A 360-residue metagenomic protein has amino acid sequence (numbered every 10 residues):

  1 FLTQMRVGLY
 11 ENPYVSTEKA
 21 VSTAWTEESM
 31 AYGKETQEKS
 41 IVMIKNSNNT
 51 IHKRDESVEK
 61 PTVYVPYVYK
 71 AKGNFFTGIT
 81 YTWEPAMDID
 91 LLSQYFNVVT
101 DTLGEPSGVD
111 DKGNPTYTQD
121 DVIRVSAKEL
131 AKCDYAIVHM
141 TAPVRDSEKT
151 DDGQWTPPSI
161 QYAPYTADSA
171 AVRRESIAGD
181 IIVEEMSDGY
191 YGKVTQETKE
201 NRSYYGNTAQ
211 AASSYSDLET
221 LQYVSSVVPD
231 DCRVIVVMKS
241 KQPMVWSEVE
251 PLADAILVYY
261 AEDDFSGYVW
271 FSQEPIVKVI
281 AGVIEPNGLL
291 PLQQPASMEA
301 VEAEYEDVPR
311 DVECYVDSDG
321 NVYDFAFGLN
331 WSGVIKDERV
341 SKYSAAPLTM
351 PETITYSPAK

Functional and structural regions predicted by a protein language model:
F1-Y14, V21: Long, well-ordered, tryptophan-enriched scaffold segments
P13-E27, A31-K360: C-terminal non-catalytic regions of proteins with extracellular/luminal or membrane-system context
